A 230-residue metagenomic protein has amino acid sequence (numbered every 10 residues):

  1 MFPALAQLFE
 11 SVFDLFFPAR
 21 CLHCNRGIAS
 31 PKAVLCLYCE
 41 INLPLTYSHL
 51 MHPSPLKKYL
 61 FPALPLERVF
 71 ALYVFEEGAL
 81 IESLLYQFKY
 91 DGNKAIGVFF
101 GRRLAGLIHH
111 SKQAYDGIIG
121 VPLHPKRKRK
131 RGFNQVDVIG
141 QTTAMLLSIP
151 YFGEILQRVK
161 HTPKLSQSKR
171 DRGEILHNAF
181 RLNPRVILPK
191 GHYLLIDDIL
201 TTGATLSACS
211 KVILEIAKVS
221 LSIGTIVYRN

Functional and structural regions predicted by a protein language model:
M1-D197, T201-N230: Glycine-rich phosphate/pyrophosphate-handling loop used in enzymes and phosphotransfer proteins
